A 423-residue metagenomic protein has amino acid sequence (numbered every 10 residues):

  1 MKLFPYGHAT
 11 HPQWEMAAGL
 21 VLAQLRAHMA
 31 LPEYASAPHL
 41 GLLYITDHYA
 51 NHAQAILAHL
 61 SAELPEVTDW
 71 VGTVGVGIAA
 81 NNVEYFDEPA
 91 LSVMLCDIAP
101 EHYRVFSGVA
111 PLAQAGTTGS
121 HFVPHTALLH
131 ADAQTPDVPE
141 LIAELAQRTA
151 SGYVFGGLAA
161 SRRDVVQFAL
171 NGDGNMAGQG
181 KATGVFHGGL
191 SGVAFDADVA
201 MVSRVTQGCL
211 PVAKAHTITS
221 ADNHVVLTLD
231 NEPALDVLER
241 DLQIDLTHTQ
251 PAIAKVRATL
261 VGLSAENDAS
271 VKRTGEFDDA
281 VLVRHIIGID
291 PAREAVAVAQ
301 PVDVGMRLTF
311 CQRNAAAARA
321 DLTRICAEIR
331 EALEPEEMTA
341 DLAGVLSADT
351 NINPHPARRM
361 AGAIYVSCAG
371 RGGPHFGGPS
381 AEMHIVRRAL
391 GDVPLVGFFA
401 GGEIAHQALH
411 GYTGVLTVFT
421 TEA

Functional and structural regions predicted by a protein language model:
M1-N51, H59-A62, V67-A363, C368-H375 (+2 more regions): Small-residue-enriched flexible segments
I56: Contiguous, structured surface segment used for ligand recognition
P379-E382: Charged helix-capping and loop-helix junction motifs
D392: Short beta-strand/loop segments at the ligand-binding rim of alpha/beta enzyme cores
